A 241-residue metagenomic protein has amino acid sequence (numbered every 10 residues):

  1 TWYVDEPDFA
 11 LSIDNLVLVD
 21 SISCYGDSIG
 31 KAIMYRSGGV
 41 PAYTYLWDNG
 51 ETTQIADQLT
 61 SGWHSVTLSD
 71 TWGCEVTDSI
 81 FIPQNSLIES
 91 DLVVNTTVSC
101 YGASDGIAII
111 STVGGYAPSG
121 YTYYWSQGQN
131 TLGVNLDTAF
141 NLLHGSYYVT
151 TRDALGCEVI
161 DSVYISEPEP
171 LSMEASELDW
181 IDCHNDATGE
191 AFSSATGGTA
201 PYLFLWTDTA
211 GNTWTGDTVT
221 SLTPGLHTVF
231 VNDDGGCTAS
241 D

Functional and structural regions predicted by a protein language model:
Y3-P7, F81-N85, Y164-P168: Short beta-strand edge segments in extracellular beta-sheet folds
F9-V17, L87-V94, P170-E177: Proline-enriched interdomain boundary motifs that mark the N-terminal boundary and often initiate the first structured
S21-S28, T97-S104, W180-A187: Short, solvent-exposed loop/linker segments at the N-terminal edge of repeated beta-sheet extracellular domains
S28-S37, S104-G114, A187-T196: A short beta-strand segment in extracellular, disulfide-stabilized domains
G38-L46, Y116-Y124, G197-L205: Solvent-exposed loop segments of extracellular immunoglobulin-like
L46-L59, Y124-L142, L205-L222: Surface-exposed, flexible coil segments in extracellular/virion-facing regions
L68-D70, T151-D153, V231-D233: Conserved structural position at the C-terminal beta-strand of extracellular beta-sandwich adhesion modules
E75-T77, E158-I160, T213, T238-S240: A structural signal for beta-strand boundary/capping segments at domain termini and interdomain linkers
